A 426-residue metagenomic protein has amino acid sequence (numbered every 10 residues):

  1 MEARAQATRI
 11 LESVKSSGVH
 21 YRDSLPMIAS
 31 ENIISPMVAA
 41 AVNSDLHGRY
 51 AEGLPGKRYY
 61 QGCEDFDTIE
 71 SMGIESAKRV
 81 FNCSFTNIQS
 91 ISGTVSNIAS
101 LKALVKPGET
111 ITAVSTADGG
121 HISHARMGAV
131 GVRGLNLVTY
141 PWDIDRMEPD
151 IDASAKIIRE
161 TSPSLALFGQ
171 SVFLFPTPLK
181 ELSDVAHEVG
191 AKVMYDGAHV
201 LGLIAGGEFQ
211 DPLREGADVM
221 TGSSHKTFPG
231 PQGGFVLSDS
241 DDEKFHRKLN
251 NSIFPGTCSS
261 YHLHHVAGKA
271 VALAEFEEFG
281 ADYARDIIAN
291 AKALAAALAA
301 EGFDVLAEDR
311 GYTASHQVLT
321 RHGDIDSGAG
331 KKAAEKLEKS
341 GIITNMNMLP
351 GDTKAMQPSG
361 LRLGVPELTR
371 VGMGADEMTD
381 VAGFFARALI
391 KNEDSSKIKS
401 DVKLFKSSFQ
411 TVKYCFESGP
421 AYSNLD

Functional and structural regions predicted by a protein language model:
M1-M72, D184, Y414-D426: N-terminal glycine-rich, Lys/His-bearing helix-loop that initiates the first secondary-structure elements of many
S17-D23, G48-P55, P229, H246-N251 (+4 more regions): Short acidic (Asp/Glu) and glycine-rich catalytic loops that position anionic groups and cofactors
S24, P55-G56, S260-H264, G280-D286 (+4 more regions): Flexible, glycine/charged-enriched surface loops at secondary-structure junctions
M27-E31, E275, V318-I325, T369-V371: Short, well-ordered beta-strand elements within core beta-sheets of diverse protein domains
M72-D304, V365, M373: Conserved PLP-enzyme active-site core in the AAT-like
K244, I325-A333, V371-D376: Short, conserved charged micro-motifs
L273, A284, I288-A334, T344-S359 (+2 more regions): Conserved small-domain helix->loop->beta segment predominantly found in fold-type I
A289, A355-D426: PLP-dependent enzyme catalytic core of the Aspartate aminotransferase-like
